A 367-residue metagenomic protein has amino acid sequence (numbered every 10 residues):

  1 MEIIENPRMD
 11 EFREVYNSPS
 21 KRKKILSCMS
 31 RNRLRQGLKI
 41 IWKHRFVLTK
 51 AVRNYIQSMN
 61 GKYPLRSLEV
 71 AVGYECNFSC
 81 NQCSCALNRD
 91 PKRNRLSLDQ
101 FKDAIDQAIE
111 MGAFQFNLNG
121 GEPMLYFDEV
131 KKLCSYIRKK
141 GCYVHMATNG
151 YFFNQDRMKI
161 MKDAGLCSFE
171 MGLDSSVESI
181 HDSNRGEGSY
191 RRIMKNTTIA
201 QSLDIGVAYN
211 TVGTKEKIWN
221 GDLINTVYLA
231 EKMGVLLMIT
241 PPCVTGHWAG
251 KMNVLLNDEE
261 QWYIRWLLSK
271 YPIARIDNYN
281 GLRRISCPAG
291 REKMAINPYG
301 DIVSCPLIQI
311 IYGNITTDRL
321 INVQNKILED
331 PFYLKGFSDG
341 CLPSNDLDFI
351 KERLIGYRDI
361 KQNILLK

Functional and structural regions predicted by a protein language model:
E2-A164: Conserved alpha-helical substructure of the radical SAM core
E2-M29, A51, I302, P306-K367: Flexible mid-to-C-terminal extensions adjoining Fe-S/redox cofactors in radical SAM and related proteins
H44-L65, Q261-Y263, L267-P272, Y312-I327: Short, charged low-complexity linear segments at domain edges
C76, C80-C83, C287, C305 (+1 more regions): Short cysteine clusters
Q82, A86-R89, K293, I311 (+1 more regions): Secreted/processed peptides and extracellular or luminal domains of membrane proteins
L87-P91, V177-N184, G246-K251: A short acidic, helix-capping loop that chelates divalent metal ions and anchors anionic groups
L98-N119, Y126-P241: Radical SAM/AdoMet-radical enzyme domain recognition
G206, D222, L236-S304: A C-terminal junction/extension of Radical SAM enzymes
